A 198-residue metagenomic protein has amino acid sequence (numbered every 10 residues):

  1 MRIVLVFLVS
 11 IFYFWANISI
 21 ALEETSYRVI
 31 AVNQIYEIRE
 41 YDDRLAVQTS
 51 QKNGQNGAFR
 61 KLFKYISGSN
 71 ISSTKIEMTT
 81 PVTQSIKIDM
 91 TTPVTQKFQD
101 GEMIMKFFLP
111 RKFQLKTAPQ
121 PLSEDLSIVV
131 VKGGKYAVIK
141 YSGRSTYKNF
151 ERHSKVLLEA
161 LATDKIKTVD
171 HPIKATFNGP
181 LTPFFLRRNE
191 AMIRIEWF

Functional and structural regions predicted by a protein language model:
R2-F198: A solvent-exposed interaction/effector surface
